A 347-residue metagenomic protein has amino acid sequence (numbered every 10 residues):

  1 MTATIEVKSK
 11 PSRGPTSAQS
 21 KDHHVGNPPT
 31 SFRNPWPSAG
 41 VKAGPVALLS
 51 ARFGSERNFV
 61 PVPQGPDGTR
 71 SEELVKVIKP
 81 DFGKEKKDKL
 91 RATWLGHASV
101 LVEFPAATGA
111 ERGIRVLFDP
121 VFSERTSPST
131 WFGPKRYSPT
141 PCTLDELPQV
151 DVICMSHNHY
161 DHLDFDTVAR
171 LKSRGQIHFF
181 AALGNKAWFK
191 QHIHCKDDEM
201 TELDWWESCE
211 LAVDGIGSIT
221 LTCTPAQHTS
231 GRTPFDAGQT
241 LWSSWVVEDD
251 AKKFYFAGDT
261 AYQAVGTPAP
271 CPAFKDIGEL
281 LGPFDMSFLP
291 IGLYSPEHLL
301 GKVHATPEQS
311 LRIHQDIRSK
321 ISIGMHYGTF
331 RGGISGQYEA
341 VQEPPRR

Functional and structural regions predicted by a protein language model:
M1-A39, T140-L147, D151-V152, D166-R170 (+2 more regions): Cap/insert and terminal regions of metallo-dependent hydrolase folds
M1-P141, E146, D249-G258, D285-M286 (+1 more regions): Metallo-beta-lactamase
P61-K87, A181-K252, R346-R347: Metallo-beta-lactamase
S99-V100, F122-E124, Y160, K186 (+4 more regions): Short, solvent-exposed loop/turn segments at secondary-structure junctions
V102, D119, H157, D164 (+5 more regions): Divalent metal-coordination and catalytic microenvironments
E103, G109-E111, E210-G282, G301 (+1 more regions): Catalytic core of the metallo-beta-lactamase
F122-Y137, G231-F235, A264-G266, P296-V303: Acidic/histidine-rich helix-loop elements that form or flank divalent-metal/phosphate-binding sites at the catalytic
V150-D161: Metallo-beta-lactamase
